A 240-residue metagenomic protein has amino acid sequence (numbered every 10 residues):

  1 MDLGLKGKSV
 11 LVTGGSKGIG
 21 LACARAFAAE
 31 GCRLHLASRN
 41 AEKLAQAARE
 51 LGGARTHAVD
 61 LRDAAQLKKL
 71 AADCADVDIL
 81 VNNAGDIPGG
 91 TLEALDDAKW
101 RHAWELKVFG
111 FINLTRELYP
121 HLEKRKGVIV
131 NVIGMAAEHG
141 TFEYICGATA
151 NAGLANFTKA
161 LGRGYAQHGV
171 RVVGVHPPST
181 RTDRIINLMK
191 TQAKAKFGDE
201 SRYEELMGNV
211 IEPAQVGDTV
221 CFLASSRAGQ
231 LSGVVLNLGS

Functional and structural regions predicted by a protein language model:
S9, S16-K17: Conserved glycine-rich cofactor-binding loop
E30-Q46: Conserved glycine-rich Rossmann-like NAD(P)H-binding loop of the short-chain dehydrogenase/reductase
A41, H57-K69, D97, A214: The beta1-alpha1 cofactor-binding region of Rossmann-like NAD(H)/NADP(H)-dependent oxidoreductases
D86, E93-I112, V130, G147 (+1 more regions): Catalytic Tyr-X3-Lys loop
P120, R163-Q167, G229: Alpha-helical segment proximal to the catalytic Tyr-Lys
V128-G153, T158-Q167, S179-R181: Catalytic loop of short-chain dehydrogenase/reductase
Q167, S179-L206: A glycine/serine/threonine-rich, flexible loop-to-helix segment that serves as the NAD(P) cofactor-binding "lid"
N209-L238: C-terminal substrate-recognition "lid" of short-chain dehydrogenase/reductases
